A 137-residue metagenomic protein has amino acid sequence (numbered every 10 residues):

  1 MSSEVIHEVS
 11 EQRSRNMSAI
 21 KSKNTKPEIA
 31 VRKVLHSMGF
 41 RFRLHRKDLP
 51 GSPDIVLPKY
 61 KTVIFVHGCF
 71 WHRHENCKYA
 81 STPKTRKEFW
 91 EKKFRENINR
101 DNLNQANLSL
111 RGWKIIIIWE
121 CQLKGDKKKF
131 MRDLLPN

Functional and structural regions predicted by a protein language model:
M1-N137: Nucleic-acid endo/exonuclease domains
